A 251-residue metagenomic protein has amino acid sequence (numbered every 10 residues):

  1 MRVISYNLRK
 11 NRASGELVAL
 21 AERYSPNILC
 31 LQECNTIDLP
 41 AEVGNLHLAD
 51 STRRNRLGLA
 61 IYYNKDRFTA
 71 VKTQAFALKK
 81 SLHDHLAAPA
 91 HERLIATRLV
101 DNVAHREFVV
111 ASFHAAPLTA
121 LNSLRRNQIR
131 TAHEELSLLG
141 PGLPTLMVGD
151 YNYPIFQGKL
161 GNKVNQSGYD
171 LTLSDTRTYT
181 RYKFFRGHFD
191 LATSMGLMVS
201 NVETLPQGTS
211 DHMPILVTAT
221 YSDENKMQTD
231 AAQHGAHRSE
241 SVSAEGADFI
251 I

Functional and structural regions predicted by a protein language model:
V3-L8, L17-P40, Y62, T97 (+5 more regions): Active-site beta-strand/loop signature of hydrolases that rely on acidic residues for catalysis
V3-N11, K80-A88, T119-L121: Acidic/histidine-rich helix-loop elements that form or flank divalent-metal/phosphate-binding sites at the catalytic
N11-G15, R56, R186: Structural motif corresponding to alpha-helix initiation and N-cap regions
S14-G15, D38-E42, L46, N122 (+3 more regions): Short glycine-/acidic-enriched loop or helix-start segments at secondary-structure transitions that form or flank
L20-R23, A41-L48, N127-I129, N162-Q166: Glycine-rich, phosphate-binding/catalytic loops in enzymes
I28-V109, F113, M198, L205-Q207: Structured beta-strand-rich core segments of catalytic domains in phosphoester-bond hydrolases
K72, S137-L143, Y151-I251: Metal-dependent phosphoester-hydrolase catalytic domains
S112-A132, I155-V164, T172: Active-site-proximal segments of metal-dependent phosphoesterases and phosphodiesterases across multiple
